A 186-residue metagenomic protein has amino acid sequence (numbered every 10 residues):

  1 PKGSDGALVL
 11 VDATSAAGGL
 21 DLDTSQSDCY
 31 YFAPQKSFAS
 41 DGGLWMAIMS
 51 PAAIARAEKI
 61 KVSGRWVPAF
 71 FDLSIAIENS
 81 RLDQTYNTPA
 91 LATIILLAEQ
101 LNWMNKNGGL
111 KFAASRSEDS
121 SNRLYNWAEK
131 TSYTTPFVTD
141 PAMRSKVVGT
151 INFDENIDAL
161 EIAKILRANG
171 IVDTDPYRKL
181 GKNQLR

Functional and structural regions predicted by a protein language model:
P1-T24: Catalytic PLP-binding core of fold-type I/II PLP enzymes
S4-A7, S25-S27, D41-L44, K182: Short coil/turn connectors at secondary-structure junctions
L10, T24-Q35: Conserved active-site segment immediately N-terminal to the catalytic lysine that forms the internal aldimine
V11-A13, A33-P34, I165, T174: Short His-Asn-centered micro-motif
S25, I48-M49, K164-A168: Short, solvent-exposed amphipathic alpha-helical segments in soluble enzyme and RNA/protein-processing domains
C29, L44-I48, V148-T150: Conserved hydrophobic/aromatic beta-strand scaffold that supports enzyme active sites
Q35-Y125: Active-site C-terminal subdomain of aminotransferase-like
E129, Y133-R186: Conserved C-terminal alpha-helix-loop-beta "cap" of PLP-dependent enzymes that closes/shapes the active-site mouth
